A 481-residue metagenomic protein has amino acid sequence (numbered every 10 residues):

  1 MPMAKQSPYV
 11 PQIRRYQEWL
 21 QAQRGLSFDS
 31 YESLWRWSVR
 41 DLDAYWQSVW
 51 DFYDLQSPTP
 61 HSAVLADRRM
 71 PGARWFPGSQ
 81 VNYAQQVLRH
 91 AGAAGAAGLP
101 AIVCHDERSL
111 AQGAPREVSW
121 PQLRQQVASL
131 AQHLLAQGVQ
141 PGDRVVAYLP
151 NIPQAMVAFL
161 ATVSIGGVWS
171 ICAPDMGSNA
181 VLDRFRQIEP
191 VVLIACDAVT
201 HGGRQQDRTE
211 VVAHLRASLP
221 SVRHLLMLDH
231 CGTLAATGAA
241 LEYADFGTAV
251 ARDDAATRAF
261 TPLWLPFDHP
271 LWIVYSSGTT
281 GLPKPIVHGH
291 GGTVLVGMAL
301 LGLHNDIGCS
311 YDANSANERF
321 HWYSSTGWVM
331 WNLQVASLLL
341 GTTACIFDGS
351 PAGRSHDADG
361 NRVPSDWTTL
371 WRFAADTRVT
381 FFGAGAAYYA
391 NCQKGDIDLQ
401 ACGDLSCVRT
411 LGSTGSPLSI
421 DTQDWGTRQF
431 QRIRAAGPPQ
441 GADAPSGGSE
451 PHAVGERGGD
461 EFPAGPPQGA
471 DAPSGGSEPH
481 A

Functional and structural regions predicted by a protein language model:
A22-L26, A63, V87-V118, C231-T237: AMP-dependent adenylate-forming
S33-W37, A84, A101-L160, G177-L182 (+2 more regions): Conserved AMP-binding/adenylate-forming core of the ANL superfamily
P115-P121, P262-L265, L271-L295: Conserved AMP-binding A3 loop
V127-A128, F267-H269, I286-G308, G447: Conserved structural elements of the adenylate-forming
A136, A161-T248, G385-A386: Structural core segment of the AMP-binding/adenylate-forming
P150, V192-V211, G232, D348-P351 (+2 more regions): Adenylate-forming
A244, T380-A384, Q393-D443, G447 (+3 more regions): Gly/Ser/Thr-rich phosphate-binding loop
V294-R319, T326-T380, G395-I397: Conserved AMP-binding/adenylation subdomain of ANL enzymes
